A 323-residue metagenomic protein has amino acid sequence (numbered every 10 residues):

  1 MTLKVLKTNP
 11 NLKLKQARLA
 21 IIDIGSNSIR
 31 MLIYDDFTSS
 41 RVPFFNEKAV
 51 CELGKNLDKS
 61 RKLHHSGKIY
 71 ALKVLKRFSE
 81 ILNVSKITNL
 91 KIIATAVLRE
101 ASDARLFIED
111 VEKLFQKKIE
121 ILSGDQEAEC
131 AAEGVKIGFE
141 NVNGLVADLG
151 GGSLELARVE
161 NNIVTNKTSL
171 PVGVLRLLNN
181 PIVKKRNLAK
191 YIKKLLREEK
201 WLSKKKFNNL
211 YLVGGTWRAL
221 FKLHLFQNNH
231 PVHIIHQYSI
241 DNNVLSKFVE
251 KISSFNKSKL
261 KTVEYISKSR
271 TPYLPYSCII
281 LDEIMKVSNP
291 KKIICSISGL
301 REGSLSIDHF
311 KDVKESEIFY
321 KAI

Functional and structural regions predicted by a protein language model:
M1-R18, F310-I323: Short, Lys/Arg-enriched, disordered terminal segments
K7-P43, V135-L170, G215-A219: Gly/Thr-rich phosphate-binding beta-strand-loop-beta motif of the actin/hexokinase/Hsp70
I33, E52, N56-E80, I87 (+3 more regions): Helical "lid/coupling" subdomains associated with nucleotide-phosphate turnover
S40-K48, S85: N-terminal glycine-rich anion-binding loops that anchor highly charged ligand groups
I92: Dinucleotide-binding Rossmann-like beta1-alpha1 core, especially the glycine-rich loop that anchors the ADP
